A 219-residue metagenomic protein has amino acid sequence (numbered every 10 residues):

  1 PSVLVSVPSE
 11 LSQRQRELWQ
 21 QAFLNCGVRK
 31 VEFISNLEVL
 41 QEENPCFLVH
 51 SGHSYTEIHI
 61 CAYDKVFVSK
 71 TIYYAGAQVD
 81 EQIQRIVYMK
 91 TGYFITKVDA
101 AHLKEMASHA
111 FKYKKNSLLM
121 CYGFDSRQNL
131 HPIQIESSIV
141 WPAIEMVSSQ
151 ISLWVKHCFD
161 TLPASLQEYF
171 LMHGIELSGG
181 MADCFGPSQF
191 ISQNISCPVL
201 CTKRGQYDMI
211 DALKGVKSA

Functional and structural regions predicted by a protein language model:
P1-S51, C61-I175, A182-D208, K214-A219: Nucleotide/phosphate-binding catalytic cleft detector across ATP-hydrolyzing and phosphate-transferring enzymes
T56-I58: Short beta-strand motif preference
